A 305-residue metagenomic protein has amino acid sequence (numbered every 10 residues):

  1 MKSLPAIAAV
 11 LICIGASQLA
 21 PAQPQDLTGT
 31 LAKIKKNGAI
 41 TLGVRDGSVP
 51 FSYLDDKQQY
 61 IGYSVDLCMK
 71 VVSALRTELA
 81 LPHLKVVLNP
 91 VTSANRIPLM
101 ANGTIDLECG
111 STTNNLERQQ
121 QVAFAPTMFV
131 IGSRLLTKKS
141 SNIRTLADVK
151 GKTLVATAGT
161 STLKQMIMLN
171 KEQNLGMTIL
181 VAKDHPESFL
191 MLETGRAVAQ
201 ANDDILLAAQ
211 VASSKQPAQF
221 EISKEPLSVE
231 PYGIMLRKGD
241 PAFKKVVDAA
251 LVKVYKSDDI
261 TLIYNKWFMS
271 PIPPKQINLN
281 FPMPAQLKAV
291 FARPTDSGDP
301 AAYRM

Functional and structural regions predicted by a protein language model:
Q23-K57, N142-K152, Q286-M305: Immediate post-signal peptide segment of exported/extracytoplasmic ligand-binding proteins
P24-E108: Extracytoplasmic small-molecule ligand-binding "clamshell" domains of the periplasmic binding protein/Venus flytrap
P24-Q25, S161-L180, A218-F220, V252-M305: Ligand-binding clefts/hinges and TM-proximal coupling segments of bilobed small-molecule sensing domains
Q25, D66-A74, S140, A147 (+5 more regions): Extended ligand-binding regions for polar small-molecule ligands
T41-P50, Y60-T77, T113, V130-P186 (+1 more regions): Bilobed "Venus flytrap"/periplasmic-binding protein-like clamshell domains and structurally analogous long
D46, F129-S140, D204-I205, A212-L251 (+2 more regions): Periplasmic-binding protein-like
M69, S73, A80-D148, L287-A302: Acidic, polar ligand-binding/catalytic clefts
N95, C109-Q120, Q165-E172, L190-S228 (+1 more regions): A ligand-binding cleft/hinge motif common to bilobed small-molecule-binding domains
